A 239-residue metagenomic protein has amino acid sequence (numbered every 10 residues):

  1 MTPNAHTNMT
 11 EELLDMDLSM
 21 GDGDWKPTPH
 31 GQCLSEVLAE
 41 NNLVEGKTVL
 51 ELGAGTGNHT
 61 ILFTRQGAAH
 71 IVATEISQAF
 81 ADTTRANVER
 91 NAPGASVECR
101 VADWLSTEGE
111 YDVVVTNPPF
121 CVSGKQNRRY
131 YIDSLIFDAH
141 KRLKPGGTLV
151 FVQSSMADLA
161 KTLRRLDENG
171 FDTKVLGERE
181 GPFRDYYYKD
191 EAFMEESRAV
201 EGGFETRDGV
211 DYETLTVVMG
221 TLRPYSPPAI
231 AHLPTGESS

Functional and structural regions predicted by a protein language model:
T2-V44, L52-A54, T64, G202-R223: SAM-dependent Rossmann-like transferase core, predominantly class I methyltransferases with a strong bias toward
P29-G109, V113-T116, V122-S123: Conserved SAM/SAH cofactor-binding pocket of Class I
T74, V152, L176: The conserved SAM/SAH-binding core of class I Rossmann-like methyltransferase domains, concentrating on the hydrophobic
F120-C121, S154-D158, E180-G181: Short "lid" loop at the C-terminus of a central beta-strand within the Rossmann-like core of SAM-dependent
G124-Y130: Glycine/threonine-rich flexible loop motifs
Y131-P145: A short glycine-rich, Lys/Arg-flanked "PGG" loop and its adjoining helix->strand segment in the class I
G146-Q153: Conserved beta-strand signature within the Rossmann-like core of class I S-adenosyl-L-methionine
L159, R164, F171-P227: Class I S-adenosyl-L-methionine
